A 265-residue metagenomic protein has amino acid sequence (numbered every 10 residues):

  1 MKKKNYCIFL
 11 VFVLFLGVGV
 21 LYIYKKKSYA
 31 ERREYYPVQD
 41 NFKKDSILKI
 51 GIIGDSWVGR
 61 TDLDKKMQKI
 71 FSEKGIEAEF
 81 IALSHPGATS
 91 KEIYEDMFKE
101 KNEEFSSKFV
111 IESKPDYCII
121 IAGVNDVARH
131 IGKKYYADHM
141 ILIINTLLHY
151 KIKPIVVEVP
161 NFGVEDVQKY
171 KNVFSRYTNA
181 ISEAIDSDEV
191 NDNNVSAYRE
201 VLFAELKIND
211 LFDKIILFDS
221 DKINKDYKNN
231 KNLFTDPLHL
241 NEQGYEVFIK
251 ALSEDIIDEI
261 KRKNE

Functional and structural regions predicted by a protein language model:
M1-I53, W57-D62, S72-A78, E112-K114 (+3 more regions): N-terminal secretory targeting modules
K44-I52, W57-D138: Conserved SGNH/GDSL esterase-like catalytic core that processes O-acyl groups on lipids and polysaccharides
G51, S106, N232-E265: Histidine-centered active-site loop/cap adjacent to the catalytic His in serine esterases/O-acetyl transfer systems
W57, T61-D62, H130-D138, E189-S196 (+1 more regions): Soluble non-cytosolic domains of exported or imported proteins
D64-K65, Y94-E95, D166-K171, K228-N232: Short aromatic-enriched loop/helix-cap "lid" or pocket-rim segments at secondary-structure transitions that line
M67, S106, Y136-I143, Y198-L202 (+1 more regions): A general structural detector for well-ordered alpha-helical segments in enzyme core domains, enriched
Y150-P154: A short helix->loop->beta-strand "cap" motif at the edges of active sites that frequently abuts
V164-D219, Q243: Substrate-gating cap/lid alpha-helix
